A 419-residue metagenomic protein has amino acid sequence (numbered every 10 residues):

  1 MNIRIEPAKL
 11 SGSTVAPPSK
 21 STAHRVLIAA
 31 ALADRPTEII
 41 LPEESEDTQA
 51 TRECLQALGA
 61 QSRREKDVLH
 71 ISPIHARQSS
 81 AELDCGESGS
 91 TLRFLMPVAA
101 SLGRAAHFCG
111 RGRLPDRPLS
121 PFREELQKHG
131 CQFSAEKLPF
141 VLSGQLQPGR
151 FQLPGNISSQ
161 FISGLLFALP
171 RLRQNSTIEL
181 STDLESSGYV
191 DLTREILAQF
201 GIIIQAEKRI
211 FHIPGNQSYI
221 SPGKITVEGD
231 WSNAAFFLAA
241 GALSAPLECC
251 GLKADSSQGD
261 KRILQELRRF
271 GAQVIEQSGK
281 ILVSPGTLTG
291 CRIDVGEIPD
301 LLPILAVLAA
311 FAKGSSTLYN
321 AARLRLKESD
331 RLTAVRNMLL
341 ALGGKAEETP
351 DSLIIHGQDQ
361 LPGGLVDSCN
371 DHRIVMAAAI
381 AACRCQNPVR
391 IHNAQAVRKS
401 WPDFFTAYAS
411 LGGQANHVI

Functional and structural regions predicted by a protein language model:
M1-I419: Short, structured segments at the rim of ligand-binding sites
